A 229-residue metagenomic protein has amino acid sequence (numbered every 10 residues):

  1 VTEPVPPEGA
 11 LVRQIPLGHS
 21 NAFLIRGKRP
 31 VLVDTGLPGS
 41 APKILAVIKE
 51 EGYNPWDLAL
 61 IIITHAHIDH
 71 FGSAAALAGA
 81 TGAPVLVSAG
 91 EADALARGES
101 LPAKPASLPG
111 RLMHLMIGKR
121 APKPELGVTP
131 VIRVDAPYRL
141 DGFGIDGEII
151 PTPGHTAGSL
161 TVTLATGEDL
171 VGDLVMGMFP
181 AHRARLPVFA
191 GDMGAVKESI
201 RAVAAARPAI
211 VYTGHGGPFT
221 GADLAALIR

Functional and structural regions predicted by a protein language model:
T2-E51, P55, T161-G172, M176-G177: Conserved beta-strand hairpin/beta-sheet module of binuclear metal-dependent hydrolase folds, prominently
G27, H114-G118, M176-P180: Short, basic/glycine-rich phosphate-binding loops at helix/coil junctions that contact nucleotide phosphates
V31-V33, I62, V85, E168-L170 (+1 more regions): Residue-level marker for buried hydrophobic side chains located in beta-strands that build the well-ordered beta-sheet
P38-G39, P124, T129, R139 (+1 more regions): Metallo-beta-lactamase
P42, A66, F71-S73, A157 (+1 more regions): Short N-terminal helix/helix-N-cap motif within the alpha/beta-hydrolase-1
E50-I132: Active-site HxH/HxHxD metal-binding segment of metal-dependent hydrolases
A83, F219-R229: Short acidic, glycine/proline-enriched helix-loop-strand junctions
